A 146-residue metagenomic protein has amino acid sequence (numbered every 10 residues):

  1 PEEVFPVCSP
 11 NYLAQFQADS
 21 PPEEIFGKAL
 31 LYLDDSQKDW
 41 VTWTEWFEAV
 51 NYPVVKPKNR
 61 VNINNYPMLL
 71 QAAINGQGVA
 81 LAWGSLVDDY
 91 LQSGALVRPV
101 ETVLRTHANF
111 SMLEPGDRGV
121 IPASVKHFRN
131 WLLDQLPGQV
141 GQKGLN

Functional and structural regions predicted by a protein language model:
P1-Q77, A82-H107, Q135-N146: C-terminal regulatory
V7-P10, F110-V120: A bilobed periplasmic-binding-protein/Venus flytrap-type ligand-binding module shared by bacterial periplasmic
Q71, V100-E101, P115-G119, S124: Short alpha-helix boundary/capping motifs
W83, G119-D134, Q139-V140: Short amphipathic alpha-helical coupling segments at ligand-binding clamshell hinges and other catalytic/signaling
H107-N109, V125: Short alpha-helical linear motifs
